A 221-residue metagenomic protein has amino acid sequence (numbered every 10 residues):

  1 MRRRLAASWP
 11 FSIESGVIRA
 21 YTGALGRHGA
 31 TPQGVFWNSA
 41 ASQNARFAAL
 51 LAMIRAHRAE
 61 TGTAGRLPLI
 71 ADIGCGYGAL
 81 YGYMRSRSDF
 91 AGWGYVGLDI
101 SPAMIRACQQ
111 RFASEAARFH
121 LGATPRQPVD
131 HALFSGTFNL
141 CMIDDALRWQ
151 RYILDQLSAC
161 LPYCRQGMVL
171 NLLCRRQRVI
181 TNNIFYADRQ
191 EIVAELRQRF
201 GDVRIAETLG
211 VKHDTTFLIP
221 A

Functional and structural regions predicted by a protein language model:
M1-Q33: N-terminal, positively charged/glycine-rich alpha-helical extensions of SAM-dependent methyltransferases
A41-G65: Conserved alpha-helix/loop element of class I SAM-dependent methyltransferases that forms part of the SAM/SAH-binding
A71, Y77-F119: Class I SAM-dependent methyltransferase SAM/SAH-binding core
H131-Q150: A short SAM/SAH-binding and catalytic strip from SAM-dependent methyltransferases
N139, L173-R178: Short "lid" loop at the C-terminus of a central beta-strand within the Rossmann-like core of SAM-dependent
Y152-A159, Y163: Short, conserved SAM-binding segment of the class I
C164-L172: Conserved beta-strand signature within the Rossmann-like core of class I S-adenosyl-L-methionine
I180-A221: Class I S-adenosyl-L-methionine
